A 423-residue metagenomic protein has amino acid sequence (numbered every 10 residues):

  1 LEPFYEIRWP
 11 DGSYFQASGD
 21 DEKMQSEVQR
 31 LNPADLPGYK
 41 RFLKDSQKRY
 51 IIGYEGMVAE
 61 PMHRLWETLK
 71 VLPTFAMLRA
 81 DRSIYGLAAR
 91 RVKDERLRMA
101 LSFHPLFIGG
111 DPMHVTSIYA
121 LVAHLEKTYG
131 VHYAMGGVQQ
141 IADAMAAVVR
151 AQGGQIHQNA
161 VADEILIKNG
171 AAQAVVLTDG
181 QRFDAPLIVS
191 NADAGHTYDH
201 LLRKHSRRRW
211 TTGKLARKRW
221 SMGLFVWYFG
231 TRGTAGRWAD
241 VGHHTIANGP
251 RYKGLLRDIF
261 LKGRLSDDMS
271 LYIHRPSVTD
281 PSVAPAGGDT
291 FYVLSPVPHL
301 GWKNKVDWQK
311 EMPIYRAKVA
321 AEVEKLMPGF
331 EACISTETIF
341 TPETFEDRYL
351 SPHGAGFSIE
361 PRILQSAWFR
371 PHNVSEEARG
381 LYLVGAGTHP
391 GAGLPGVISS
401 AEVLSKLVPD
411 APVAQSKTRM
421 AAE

Functional and structural regions predicted by a protein language model:
L1-F4: N-terminal FAD cofactor-binding segment of flavoenzymes
P10-H114: Rossmann-like flavin
D94-I108, S266-H274, K325-P390: A glycine-rich dinucleotide-binding beta-alpha-beta segment and adjacent secondary-structure elements that constitute
L121-D179: Helical element adjacent to the flavin cofactor pocket in flavoenzyme catalytic cores
V161-I167, F340-P342, P409-E423: Active-site-proximal substrate-binding core of FAD-dependent oxidoreductases
D163-P285: Mid-domain catalytic core of redox enzymes that form a hydrophobic substrate pocket/lid adjacent to a catalytic redox
R232-D347: C-terminal segments that line or cap access tunnels to active or ligand-binding sites in enzymes and enzyme-associated
A386-P409: A conserved FAD-binding loop/helix module that cradles the flavin
